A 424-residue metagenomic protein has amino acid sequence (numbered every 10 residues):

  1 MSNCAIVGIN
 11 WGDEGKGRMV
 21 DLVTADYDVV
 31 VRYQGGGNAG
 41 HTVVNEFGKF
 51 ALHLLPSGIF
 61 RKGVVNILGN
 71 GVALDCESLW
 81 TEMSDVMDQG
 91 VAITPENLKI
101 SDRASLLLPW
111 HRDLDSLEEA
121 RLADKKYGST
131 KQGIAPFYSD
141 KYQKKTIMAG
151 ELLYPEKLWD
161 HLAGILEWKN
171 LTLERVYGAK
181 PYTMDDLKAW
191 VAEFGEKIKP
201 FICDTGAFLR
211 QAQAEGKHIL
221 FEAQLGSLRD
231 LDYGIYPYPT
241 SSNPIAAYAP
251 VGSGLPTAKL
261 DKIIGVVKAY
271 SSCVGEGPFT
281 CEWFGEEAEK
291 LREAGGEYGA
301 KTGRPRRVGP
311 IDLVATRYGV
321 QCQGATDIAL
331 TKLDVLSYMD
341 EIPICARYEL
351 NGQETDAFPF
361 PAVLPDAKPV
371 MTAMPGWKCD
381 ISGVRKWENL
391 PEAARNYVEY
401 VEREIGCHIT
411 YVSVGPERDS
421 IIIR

Functional and structural regions predicted by a protein language model:
M1-R424: Non-transmembrane, aqueous-exposed alpha-helical and coiled segments at domain scale
